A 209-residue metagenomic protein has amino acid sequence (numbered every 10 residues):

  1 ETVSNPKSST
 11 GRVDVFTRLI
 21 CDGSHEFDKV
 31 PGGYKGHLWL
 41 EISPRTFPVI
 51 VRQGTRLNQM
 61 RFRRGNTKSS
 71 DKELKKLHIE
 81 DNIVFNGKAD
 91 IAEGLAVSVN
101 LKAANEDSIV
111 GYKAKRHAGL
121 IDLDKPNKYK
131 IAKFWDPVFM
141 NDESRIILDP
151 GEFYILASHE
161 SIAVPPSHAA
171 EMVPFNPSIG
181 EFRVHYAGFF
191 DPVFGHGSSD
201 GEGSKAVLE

Functional and structural regions predicted by a protein language model:
E1-E209: DUTPase catalytic domain/fold
